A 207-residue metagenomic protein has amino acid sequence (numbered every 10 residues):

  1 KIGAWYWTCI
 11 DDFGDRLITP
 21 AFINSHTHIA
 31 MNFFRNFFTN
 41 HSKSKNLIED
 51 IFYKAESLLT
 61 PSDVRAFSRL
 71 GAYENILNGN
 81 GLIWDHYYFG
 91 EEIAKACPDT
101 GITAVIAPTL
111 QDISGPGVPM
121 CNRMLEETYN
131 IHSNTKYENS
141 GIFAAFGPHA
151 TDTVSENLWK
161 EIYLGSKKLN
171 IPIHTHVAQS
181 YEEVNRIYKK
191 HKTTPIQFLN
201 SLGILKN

Functional and structural regions predicted by a protein language model:
K1-T19: Histidine-rich, glycine-flanked metal-binding segment
D12, N24, D85: Redox-cofactor binding/interface segments in oxidoreductases and associated redox assembly factors
L17-I18, R35-G101, L125-E138: Alpha-helical scaffold segments that flank or form the walls of functional sites
P20-N32, P172-Y181: Histidine-centered catalytic micro-motifs
H28, Y88, L110: Flexible loop residues that form catalytic and substrate-binding hotspots at small-molecule/glycan-binding clefts
I93-N207: Metal-coordinating catalytic core of metallo-dependent amide/deamination hydrolases
